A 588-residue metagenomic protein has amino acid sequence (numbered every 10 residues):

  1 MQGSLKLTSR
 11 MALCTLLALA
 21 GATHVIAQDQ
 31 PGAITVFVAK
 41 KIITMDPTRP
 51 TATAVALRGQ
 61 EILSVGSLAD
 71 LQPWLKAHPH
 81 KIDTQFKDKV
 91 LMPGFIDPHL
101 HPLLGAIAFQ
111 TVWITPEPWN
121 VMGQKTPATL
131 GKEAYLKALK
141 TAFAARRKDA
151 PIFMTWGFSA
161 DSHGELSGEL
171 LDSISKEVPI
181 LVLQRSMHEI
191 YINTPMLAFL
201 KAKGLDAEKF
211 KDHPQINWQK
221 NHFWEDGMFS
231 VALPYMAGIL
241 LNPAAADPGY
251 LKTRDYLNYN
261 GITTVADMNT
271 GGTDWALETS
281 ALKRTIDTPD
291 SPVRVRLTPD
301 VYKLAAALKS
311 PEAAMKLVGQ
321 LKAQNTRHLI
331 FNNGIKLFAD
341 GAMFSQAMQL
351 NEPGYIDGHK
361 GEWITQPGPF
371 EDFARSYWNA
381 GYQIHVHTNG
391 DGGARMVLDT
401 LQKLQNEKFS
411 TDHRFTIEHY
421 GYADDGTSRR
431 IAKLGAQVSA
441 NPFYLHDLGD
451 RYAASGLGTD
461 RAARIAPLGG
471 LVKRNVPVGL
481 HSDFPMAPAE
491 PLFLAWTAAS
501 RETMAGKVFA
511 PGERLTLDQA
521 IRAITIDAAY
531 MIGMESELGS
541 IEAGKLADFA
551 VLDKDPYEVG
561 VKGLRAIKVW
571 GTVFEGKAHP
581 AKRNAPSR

Functional and structural regions predicted by a protein language model:
M1-A12: Bacterial N-terminal signal peptides that target proteins for export
M11-A22: Bacterial N-terminal signal peptides
T23-A27: Sec/Tat signal peptide C-region and signal peptidase I cleavage site
D29-A39, I43, P47-M315, F331-N333 (+7 more regions): Divalent metal-binding segments
D287-P292, N325, L404-T411: Short helix-capping segments at alpha-helix termini
R375-H385, N389-F415, H419-Y420, D425-R429 (+4 more regions): His/Asp/Glu-enriched, well-ordered alpha-helical/loop segment that forms or immediately abuts the divalent-metal
K582-R588: Extracellular/periplasmic ectodomains of large secreted or surface enzymes and adhesion receptors
